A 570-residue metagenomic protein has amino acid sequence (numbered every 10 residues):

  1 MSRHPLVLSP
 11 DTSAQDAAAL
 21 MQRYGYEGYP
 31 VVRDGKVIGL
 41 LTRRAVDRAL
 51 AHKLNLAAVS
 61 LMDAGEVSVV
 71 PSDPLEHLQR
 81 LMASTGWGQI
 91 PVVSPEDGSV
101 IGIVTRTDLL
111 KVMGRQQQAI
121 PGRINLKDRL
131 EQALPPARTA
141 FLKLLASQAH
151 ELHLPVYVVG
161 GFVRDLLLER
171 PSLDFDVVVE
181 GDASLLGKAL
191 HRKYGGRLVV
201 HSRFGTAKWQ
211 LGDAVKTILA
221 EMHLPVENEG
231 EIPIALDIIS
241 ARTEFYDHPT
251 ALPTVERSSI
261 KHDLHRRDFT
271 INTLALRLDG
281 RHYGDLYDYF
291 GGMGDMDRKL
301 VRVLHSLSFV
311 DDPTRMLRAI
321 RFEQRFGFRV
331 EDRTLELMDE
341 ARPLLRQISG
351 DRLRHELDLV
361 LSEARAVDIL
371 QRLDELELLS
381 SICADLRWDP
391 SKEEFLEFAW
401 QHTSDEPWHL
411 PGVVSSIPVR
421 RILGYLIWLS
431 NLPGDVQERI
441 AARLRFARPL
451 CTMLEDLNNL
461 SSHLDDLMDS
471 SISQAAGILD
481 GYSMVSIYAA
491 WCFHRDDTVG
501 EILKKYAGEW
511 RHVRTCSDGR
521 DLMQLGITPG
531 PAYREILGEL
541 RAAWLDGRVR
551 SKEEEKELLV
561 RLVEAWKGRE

Functional and structural regions predicted by a protein language model:
M1-A19, R23-E27, R33-R48, K53-E570: Catalytic cores of the polymerase beta-like nucleotidyltransferase superfamily and closely associated nucleotide
